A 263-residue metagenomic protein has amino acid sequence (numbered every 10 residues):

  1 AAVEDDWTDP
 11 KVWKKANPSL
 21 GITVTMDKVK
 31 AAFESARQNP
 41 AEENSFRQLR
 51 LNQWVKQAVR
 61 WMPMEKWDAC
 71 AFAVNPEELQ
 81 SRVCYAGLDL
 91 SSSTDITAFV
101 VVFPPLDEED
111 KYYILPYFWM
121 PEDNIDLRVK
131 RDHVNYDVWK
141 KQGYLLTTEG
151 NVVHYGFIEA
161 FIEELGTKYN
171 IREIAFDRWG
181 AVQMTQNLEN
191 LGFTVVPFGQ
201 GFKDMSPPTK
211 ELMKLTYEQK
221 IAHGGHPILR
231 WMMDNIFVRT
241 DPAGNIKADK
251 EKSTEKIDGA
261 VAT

Functional and structural regions predicted by a protein language model:
A1-K15, R131-G143, N187-T263: Metal-dependent DNA phosphodiester-chemistry modules and their immediately adjacent helices/loops in DNA-processing
A1-Y85, I96, Y112-G150: Non-catalytic, compositionally simple segments
A58-L88, I96, E164-R172, Q183 (+2 more regions): Flexible, glycine/threonine-enriched loop-and-boundary segments that flank and lead into catalytic domains of large
S93-E108, G259: Acidic, metal-ligating active-site segments
D95-F99, I158, I162, M184 (+2 more regions): Extended, hydrophobic alpha-helical segments in both membrane/secreted and soluble proteins
Y144-I171: Short, basic/hydrophobic alpha-helical segments
N170-F176, V196-P197: Short catalytic-loop micro-motif centered on adjacent basic/acidic residues
A175-Q183, G201-M205: Acidic, metal-coordinating catalytic cores used for nucleic-acid/nucleotide bond scission and strand-transfer chemistry
